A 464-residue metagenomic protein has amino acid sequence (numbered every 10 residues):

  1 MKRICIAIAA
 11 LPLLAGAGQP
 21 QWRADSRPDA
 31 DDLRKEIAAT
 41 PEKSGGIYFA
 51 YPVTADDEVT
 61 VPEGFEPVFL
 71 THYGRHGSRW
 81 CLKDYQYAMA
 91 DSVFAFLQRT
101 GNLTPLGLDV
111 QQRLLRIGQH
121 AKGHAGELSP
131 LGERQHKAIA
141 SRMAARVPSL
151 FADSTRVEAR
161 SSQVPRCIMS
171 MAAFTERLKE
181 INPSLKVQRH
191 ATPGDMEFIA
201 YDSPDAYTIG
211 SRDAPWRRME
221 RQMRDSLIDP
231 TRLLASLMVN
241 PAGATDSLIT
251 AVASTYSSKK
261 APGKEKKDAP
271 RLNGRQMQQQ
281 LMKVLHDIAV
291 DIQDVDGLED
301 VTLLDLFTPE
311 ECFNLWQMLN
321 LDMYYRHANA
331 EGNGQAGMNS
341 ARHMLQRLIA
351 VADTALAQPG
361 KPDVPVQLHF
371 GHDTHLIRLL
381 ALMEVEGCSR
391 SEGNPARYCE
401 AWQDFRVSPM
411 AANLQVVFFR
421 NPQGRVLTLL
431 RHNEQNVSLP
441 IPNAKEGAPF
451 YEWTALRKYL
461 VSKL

Functional and structural regions predicted by a protein language model:
M1-A24: Bacterial Sec-dependent N-terminal signal peptides
P20-R156, S162-Q367, G371-L464: Signature for phosphate-centric chemistry
